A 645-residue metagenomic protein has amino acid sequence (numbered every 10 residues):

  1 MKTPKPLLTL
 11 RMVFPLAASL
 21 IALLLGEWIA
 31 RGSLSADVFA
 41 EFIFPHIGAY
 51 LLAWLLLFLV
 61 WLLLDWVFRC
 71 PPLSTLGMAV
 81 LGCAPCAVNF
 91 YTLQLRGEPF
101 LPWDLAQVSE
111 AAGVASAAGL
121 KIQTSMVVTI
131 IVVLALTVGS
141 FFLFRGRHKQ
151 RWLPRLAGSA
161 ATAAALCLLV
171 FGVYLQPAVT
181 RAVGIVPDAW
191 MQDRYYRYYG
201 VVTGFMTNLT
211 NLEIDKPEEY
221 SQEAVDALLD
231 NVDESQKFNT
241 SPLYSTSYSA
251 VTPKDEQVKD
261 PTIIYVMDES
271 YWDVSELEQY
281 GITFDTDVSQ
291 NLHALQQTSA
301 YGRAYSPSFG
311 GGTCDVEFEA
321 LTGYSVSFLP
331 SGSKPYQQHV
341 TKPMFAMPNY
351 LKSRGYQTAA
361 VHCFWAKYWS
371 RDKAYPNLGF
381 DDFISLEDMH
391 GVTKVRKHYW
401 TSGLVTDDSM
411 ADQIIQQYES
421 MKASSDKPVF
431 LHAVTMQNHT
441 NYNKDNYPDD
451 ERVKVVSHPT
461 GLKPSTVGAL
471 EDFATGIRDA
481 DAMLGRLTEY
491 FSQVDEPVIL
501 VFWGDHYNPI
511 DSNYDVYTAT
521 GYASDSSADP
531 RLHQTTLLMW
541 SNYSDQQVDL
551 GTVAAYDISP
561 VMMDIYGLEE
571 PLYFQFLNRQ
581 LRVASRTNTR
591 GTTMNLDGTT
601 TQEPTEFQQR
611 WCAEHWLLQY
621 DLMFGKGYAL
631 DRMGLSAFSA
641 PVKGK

Functional and structural regions predicted by a protein language model:
M1-Y196: Transmembrane and membrane-interface helices of multi-pass, inner-membrane envelope-modifying transferases
L25, A111, V202-F205, V225 (+3 more regions): Generic structural signal of hydrophobic/aromatic residues within well-ordered alpha-helices of folded domains
R96, L105-G113, S125-V127, G204-I214 (+3 more regions): Short alpha-helical interface patches
L101, Q123, S221, T460-K463 (+1 more regions): Ser/Thr-centered flexible coil motifs
L105-V108, Y198-V202, Q222, S289 (+2 more regions): Alpha-helix initiation and N-capping motif
G172-Y265: Membrane-interface segments at or immediately adjacent to transmembrane helices that form the boundary between
L243-K259, Y265-D268, W272-K645: Solvent-exposed soluble domains appended to multi-pass membrane proteins
